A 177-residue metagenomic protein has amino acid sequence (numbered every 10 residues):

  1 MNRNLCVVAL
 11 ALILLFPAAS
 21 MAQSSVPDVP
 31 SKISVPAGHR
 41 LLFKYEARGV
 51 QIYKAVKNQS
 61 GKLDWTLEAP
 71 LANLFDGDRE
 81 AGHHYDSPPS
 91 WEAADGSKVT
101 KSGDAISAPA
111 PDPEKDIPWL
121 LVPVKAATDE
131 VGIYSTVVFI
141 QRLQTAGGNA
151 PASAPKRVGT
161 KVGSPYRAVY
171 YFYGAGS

Functional and structural regions predicted by a protein language model:
M1-V8: Bacterial N-terminal signal peptides that target proteins for export
V8-P17: Bacterial N-terminal signal peptides
A18-A22: Sec/Tat signal peptide C-region and signal peptidase I cleavage site
Q23-I52, Q59-S177: Primary mode marks residue(s) on the alpha4-beta5-alpha5 output face of response regulator receiver
